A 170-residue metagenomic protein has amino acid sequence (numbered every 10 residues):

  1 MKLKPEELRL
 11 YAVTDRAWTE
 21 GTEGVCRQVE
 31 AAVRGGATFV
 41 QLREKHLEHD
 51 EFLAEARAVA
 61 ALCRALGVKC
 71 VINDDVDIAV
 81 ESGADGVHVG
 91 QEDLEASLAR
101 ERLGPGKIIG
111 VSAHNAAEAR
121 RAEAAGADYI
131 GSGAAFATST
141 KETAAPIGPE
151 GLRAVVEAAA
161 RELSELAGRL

Functional and structural regions predicted by a protein language model:
M1-L94, E101-D128, A144, A154-E157 (+1 more regions): Conserved N-terminal beta1-alpha1 strand-loop-helix module at the mouth
D93-A96, T138-S139: A short, polar/charged loop-to-alpha-helix boundary motif
D128-L170: Active-site/ligand-binding-proximal alpha/beta "capping" segment
